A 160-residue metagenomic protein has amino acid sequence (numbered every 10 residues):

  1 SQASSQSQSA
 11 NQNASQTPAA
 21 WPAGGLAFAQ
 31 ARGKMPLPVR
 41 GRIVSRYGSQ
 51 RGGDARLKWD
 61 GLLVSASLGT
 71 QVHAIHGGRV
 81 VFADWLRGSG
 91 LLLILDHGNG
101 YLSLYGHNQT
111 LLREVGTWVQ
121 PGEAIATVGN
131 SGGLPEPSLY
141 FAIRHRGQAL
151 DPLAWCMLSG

Functional and structural regions predicted by a protein language model:
S1-S89, I94, R144, A149-G160: Extracytoplasmic/periplasmic cell wall- or extracellular glycan-interacting regions that localize and scaffold envelope
N11-N13, N99, N108, N130: Detector for Asparagine
F28-Q30, H107-N108, G129, S138-L139: Short beta-alpha junctions and helix-cap segments that line functional grooves
V44, R79-V81, Q109, A126-G129: Conserved positions in beta-strands of structured domains
W59, S67-G69, G90, G100 (+3 more regions): A generic structural motif
A83, G98-W118, G122: Short histidine-centered loop motifs in beta-beta connectors
L93, V115-G160: Conserved, short, structured surface segments that act as functional micro-motifs
